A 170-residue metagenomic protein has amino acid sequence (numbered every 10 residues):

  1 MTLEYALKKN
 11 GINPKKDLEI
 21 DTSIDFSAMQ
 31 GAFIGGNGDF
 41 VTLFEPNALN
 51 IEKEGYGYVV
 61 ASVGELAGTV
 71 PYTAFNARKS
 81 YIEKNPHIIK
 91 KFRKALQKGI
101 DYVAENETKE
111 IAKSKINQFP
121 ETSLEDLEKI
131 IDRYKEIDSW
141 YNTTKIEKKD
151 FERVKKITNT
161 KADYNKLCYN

Functional and structural regions predicted by a protein language model:
M1-L18, T22, Q30, E52-G55: Ligand-binding cleft/hinge of the Venus flytrap
A6, N50, V154-T158: Residues within well-ordered alpha helices
K8-S23, G35-G38, L124, K161-K166: A local structural motif
D17, A61-S62, L127, K145: Residue-level detector of family-conserved "landmark" positions at structurally sensitive sites
L18-D21, E128-D138, D163-N170: Short linear loop/turn motifs
D25-I116: Pocket-lining segment of extracytoplasmic ligand-binding domains
E83-T160: Secondary-structure end/capping motifs
